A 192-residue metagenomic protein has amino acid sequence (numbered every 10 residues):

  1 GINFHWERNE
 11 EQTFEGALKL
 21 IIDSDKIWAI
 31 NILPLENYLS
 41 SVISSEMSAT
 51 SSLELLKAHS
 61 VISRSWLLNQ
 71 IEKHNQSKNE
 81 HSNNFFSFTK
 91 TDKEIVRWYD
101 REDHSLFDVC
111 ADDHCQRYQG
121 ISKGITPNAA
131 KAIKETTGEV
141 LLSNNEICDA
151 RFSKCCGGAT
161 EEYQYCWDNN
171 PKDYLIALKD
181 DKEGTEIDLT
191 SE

Functional and structural regions predicted by a protein language model:
G1-E192: Conserved, single-site charged/polar hotspot
